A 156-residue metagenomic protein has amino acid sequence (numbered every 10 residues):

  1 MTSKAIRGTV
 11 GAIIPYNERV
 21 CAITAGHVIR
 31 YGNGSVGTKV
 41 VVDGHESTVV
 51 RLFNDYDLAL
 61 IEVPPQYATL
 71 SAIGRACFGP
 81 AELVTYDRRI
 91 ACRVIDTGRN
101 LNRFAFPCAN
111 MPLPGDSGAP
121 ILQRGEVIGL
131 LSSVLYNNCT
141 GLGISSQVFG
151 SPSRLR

Functional and structural regions predicted by a protein language model:
M1-F106, L122-R124, I128, S132 (+1 more regions): Serine endopeptidase catalytic core focused on the charge-relay Asp
N110: Glycine- and other small-residue-rich loops at beta-strand/loop junctions that grip anionic moieties
L113-S117: Short, small/polar residue-rich loop motifs at catalytic or cofactor-binding pockets
P120-R156: C-terminal subregion of chymotrypsin/trypsin-like serine protease catalytic domains
